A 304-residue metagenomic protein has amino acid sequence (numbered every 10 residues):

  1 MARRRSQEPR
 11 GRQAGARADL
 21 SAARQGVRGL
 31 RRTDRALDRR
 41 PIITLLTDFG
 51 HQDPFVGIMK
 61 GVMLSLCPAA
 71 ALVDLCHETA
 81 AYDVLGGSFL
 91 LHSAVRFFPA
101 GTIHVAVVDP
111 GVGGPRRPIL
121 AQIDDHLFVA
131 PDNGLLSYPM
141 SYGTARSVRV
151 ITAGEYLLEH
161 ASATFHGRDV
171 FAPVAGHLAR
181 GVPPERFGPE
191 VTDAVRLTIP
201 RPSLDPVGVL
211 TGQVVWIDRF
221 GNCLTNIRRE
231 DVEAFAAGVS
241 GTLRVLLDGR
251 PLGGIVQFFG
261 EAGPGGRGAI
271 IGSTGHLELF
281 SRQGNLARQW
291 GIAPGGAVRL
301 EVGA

Functional and structural regions predicted by a protein language model:
M1-A36: C-terminal and inter-domain tail/linker signature
L37-R117: N-terminal glycine-/serine-/threonine-rich phosphate-binding loop
P41-T44, A70-V73, T102-V105, P118-L120 (+10 more regions): Structural motif
P54, I58, C67, Y82 (+6 more regions): Conserved active-site and cofactor/substrate-binding residues in soluble primary-metabolism enzymes
L66-A69, G86, F98-G101, V105-V108 (+1 more regions): Active-site histidine-anchored catalytic micro-motif
L158-G238: Anionic-ligand-binding alpha/beta catalytic cores of soluble enzymes and soluble regulatory domains that recognize
L224-G291: A conserved acidic, glycine/proline-rich C-terminal tail/linker
P294-G303: Surface-exposed interaction regions enriched in Ser/Thr/Asp/Glu that occur as long low-complexity tracts or repetitive
